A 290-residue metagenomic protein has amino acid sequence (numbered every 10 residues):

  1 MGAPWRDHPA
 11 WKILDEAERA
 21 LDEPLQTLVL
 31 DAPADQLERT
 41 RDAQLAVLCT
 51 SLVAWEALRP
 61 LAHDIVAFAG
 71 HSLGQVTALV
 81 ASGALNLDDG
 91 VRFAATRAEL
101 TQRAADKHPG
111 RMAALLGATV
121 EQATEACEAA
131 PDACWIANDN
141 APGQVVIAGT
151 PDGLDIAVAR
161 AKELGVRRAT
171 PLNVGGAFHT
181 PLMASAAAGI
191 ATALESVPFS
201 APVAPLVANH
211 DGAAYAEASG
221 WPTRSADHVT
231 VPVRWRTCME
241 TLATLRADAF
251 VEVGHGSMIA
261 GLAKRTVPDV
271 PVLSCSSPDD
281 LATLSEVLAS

Functional and structural regions predicted by a protein language model:
M1-A123, R168, L172, A249-A282: FabD-like malonyl-/acyl-CoA
E18-E23, P33, S82-P232: Alpha/beta catalytic cores of group-transfer enzymes, especially the acyltransferase/condensing modules of polyketide
S51, S219-S225, A243-L245: Short, local alpha-helical segments
S72, P198, R246: Conserved functional loop/turn residues at catalytic and ligand-binding sites
L154, A193, P278-S290: NAD(P)-dependent dehydrogenase/reductase Rossmann-like domain
K162, E240-R246: Non-catalytic positions within long, well-ordered alpha-helices that form the structural scaffold/packing of enzyme
V233-T241: A short, well-structured juxtamembrane/interface segment
